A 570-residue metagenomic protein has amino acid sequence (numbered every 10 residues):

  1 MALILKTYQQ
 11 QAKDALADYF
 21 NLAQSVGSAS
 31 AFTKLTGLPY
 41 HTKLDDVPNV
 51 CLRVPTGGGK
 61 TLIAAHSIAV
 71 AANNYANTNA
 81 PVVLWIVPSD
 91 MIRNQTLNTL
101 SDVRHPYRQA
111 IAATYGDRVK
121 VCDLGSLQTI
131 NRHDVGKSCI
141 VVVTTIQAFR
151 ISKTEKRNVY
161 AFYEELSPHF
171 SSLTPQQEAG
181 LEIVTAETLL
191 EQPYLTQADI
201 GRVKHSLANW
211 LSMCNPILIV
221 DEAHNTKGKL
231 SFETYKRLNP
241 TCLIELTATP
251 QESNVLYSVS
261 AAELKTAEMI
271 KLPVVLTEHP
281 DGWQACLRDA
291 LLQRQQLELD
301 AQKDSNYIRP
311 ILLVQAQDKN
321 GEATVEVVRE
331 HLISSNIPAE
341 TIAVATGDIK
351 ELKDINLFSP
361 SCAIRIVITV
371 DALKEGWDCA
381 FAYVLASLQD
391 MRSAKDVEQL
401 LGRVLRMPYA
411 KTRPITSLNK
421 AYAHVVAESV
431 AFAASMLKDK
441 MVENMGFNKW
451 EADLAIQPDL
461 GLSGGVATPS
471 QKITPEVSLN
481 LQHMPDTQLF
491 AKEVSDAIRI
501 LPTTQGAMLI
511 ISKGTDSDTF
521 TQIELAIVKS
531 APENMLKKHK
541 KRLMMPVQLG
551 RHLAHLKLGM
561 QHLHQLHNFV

Functional and structural regions predicted by a protein language model:
M1-R53: Conserved pre-motif I regulatory segment
G58, I151-L211, L291-E375, A380 (+2 more regions): Conserved C-terminal RecA-like helicase domain
T61-T78: Walker A/P-loop NTP-binding motif
N79-I111, T145-T154: Conserved Walker A/P-loop ATP-binding site and its immediately adjacent core in helicase/helicase-like ATPase domains
P81, G125, D134, S206 (+4 more regions): Catalytic cores and motor modules of nucleic-acid processing enzymes
D221-E222: Walker B catalytic acidic pair
N225-P273: Post-DEXD/H (motif II) to motif III coupling segment of the RecA-like Helicase ATP-binding lobe
I349-M441: Conserved RecA-like P-loop NTPase helicase motor core
